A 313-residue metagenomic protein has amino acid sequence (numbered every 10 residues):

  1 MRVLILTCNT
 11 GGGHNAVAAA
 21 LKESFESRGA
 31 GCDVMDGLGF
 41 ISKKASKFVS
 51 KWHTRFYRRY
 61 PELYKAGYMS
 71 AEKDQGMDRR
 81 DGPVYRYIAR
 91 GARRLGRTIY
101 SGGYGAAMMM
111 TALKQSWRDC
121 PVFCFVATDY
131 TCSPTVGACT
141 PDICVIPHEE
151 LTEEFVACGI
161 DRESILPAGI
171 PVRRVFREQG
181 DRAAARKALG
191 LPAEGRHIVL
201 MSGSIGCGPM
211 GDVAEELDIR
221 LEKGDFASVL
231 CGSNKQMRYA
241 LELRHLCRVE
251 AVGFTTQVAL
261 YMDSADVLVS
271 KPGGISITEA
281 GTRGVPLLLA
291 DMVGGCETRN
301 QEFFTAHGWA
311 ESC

Functional and structural regions predicted by a protein language model:
M1-L4: Extreme N-terminal starter segment of soluble prokaryotic enzymes
G12, V17, A66-I160, S164-P167: Active-site and donor-binding regions of nucleotide-sugar-utilizing enzymes
A20-G91, L95: Conserved N-terminal ligand/cofactor-binding loop architecture of enzyme catalytic domains
C132-P134, L151-F155, Q236-A240, S276 (+1 more regions): Short, glycine/polar-rich helix-capping loops at beta-to-alpha or helix-loop-helix junctions that flank or form
D142-H197, S202-S204, G232-M237: A nucleotide-sugar donor-handling region in carbohydrate enzymes
A184, L191-A265: Donor-nucleotide binding loops and adjacent catalytic segments primarily of GT-B fold Leloir glycosyltransferases
D263-G273: Acidic donor-binding loop of glycosyltransferase active sites
I277, G281-C313: Catalytic binding pocket for nucleotide-activated donors in carbohydrate/polymer assembly enzymes
